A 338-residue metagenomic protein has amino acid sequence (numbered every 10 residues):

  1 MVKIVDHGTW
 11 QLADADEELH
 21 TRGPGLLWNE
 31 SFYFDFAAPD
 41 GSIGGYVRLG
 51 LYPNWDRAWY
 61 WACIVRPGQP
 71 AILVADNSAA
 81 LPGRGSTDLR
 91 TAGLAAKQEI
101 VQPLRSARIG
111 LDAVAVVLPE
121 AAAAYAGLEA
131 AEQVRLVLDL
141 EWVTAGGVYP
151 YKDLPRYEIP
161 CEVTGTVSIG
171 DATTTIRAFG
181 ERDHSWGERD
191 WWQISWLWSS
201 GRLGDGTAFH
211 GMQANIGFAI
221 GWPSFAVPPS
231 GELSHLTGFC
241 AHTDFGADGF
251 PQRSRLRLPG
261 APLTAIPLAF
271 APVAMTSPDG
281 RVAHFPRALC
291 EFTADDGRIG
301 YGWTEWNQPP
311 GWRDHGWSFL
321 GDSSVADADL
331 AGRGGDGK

Functional and structural regions predicted by a protein language model:
M1-K338: Structured soluble/peripheral alpha/beta segments that form catalytic or ligand/cofactor-binding pockets
